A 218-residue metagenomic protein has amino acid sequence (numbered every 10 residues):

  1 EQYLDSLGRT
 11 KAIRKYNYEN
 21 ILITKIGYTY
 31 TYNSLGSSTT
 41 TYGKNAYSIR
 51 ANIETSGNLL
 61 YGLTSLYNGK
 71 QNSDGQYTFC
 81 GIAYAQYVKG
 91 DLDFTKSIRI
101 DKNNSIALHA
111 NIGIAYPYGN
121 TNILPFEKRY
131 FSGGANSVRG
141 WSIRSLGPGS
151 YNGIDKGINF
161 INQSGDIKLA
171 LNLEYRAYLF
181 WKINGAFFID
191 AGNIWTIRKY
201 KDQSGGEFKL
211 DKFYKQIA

Functional and structural regions predicted by a protein language model:
E1, D5, I23-K25, G43-A218: C-terminal transmembrane beta-barrel domains of outer membrane proteins
Q2-R14, E19: Structured extracytoplasmic
Y18-I21, L35-A46: Edge/loop elements at the starts and ends of beta-strands within beta-rich repeat scaffolds
E19, G27-T29: Short beta-strand-to-loop elements that line the ligand-binding cleft of bilobed periplasmic-binding protein-like
T29, N33, S37-S38, E174-R176: Phosphate/ATP-binding catalytic cores across multiple sugar-kinase/actin-like superfamilies, primarily ASKHA
